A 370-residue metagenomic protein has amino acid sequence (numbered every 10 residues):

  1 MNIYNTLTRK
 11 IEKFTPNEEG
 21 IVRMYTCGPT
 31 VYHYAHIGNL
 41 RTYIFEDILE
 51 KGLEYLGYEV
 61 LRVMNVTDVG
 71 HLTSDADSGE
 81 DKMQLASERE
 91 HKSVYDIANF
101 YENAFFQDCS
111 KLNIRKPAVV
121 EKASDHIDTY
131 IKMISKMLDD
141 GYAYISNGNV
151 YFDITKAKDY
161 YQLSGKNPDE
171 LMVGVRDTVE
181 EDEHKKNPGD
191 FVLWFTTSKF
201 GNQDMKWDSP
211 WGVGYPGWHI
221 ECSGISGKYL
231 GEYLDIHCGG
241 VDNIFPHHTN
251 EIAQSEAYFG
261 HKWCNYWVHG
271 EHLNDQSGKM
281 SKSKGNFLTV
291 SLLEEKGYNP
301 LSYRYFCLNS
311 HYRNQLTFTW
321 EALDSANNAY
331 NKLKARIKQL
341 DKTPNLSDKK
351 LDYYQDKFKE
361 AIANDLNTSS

Functional and structural regions predicted by a protein language model:
M1-Y32, D47, Q107, I127-T343: Alpha-helical recognition segments enriched in aromatics with Gly/Pro capping that present substrate-recognition
T8, N17-N113: N-terminal, positively charged nucleic-acid-binding surface of large information/translation enzymes
V63-V69, Y101-F105, R115-Y130, G148-A157: Short, glycine/charge-rich beta-strand/loop segments that flank catalytic centers and engage negatively charged groups
Q84, V290-E294, K359: Amphipathic alpha-helical segments within well-ordered protein domains
L85-S93, V119-S124, G212, G240-V241: The substrate-binding groove and active-site-proximal loops of carbohydrate-active enzymes, especially glycoside
L346-K349: Generic long, charged, amphipathic alpha-helical segments
D352-F358: Helix-coil-helix junctions within alpha-helical repeat/solenoid scaffolds
I362-S370: Helix-rich, typically C-terminal accessory recognition domains appended to large enzymatic cores
